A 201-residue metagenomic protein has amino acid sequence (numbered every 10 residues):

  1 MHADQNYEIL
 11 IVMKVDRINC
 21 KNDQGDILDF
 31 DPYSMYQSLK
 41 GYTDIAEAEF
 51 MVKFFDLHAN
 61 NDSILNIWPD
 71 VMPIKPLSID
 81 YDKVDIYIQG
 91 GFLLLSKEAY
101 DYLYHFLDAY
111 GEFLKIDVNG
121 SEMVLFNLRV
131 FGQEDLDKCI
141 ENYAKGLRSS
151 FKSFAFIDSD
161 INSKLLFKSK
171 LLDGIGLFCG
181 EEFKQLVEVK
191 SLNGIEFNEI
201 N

Functional and structural regions predicted by a protein language model:
M1-N201: Phosphate/anion-contacting hairpin/loop surfaces
